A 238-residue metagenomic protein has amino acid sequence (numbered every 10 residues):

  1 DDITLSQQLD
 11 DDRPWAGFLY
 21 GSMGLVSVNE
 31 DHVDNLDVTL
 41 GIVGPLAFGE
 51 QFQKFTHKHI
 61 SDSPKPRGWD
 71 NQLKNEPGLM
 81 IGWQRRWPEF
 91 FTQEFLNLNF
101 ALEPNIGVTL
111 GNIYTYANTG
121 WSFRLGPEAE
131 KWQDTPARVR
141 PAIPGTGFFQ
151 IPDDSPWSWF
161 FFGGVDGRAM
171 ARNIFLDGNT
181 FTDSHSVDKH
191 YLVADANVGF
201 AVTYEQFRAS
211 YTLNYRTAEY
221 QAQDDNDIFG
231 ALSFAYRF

Functional and structural regions predicted by a protein language model:
D1-L79: Transmembrane beta-barrel domains of Gram-negative outer membranes and organellar outer membranes
D1-T4, K58-R67, N97-L102, F175-F181 (+1 more regions): Flexible, solvent-exposed coil segments and beta strand-coil junctions, predominantly the extracellular/periplasmic
D2-I3, S122, P127-F238: Outer membrane beta-barrel transmembrane domains
Q7-D10, P66-N71, G107, T182-S186 (+1 more regions): Extracellular loop and loop/strand-boundary signature of outer-membrane beta-barrel proteins
W15-L19, D34, N75-I81, F100 (+5 more regions): Residues that define the transmembrane beta-barrel architecture of outer-membrane proteins
V26, G41-P45, R86, N105-G111 (+3 more regions): Outer-membrane beta-barrel pore domains and translocons
D34-L40, F95-I106, A117-T119, W159-G163 (+3 more regions): Transmembrane beta-strands of outer-membrane beta-barrel proteins
I60-L125: Loop-centered beta-sheet repeat module
